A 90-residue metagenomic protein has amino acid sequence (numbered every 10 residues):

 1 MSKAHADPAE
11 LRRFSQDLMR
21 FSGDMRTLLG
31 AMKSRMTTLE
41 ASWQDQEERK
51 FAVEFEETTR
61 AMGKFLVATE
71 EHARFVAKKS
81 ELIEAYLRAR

Functional and structural regions predicted by a protein language model:
M1-R90: N-terminal secretion-targeting helices of virulence/extracellular proteins, encompassing both classical Sec signal
